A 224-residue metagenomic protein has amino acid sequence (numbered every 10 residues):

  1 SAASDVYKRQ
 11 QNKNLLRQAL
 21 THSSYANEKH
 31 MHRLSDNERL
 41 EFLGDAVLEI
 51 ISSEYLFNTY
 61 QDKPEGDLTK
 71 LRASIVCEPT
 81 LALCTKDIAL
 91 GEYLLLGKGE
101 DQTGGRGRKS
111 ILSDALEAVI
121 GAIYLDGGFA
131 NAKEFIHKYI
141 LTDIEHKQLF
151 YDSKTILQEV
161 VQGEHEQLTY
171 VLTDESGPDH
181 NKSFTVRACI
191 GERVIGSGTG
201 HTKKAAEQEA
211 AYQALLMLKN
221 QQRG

Functional and structural regions predicted by a protein language model:
S1-G224: Double-stranded RNA-binding/processing signature
